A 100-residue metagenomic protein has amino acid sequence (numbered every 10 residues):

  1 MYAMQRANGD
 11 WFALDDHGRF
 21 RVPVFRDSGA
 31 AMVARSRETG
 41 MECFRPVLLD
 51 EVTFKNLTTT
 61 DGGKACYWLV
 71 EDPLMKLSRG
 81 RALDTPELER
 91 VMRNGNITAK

Functional and structural regions predicted by a protein language model:
M1-K100: Conserved NAD+-utilizing ADP-ribose enzyme module
